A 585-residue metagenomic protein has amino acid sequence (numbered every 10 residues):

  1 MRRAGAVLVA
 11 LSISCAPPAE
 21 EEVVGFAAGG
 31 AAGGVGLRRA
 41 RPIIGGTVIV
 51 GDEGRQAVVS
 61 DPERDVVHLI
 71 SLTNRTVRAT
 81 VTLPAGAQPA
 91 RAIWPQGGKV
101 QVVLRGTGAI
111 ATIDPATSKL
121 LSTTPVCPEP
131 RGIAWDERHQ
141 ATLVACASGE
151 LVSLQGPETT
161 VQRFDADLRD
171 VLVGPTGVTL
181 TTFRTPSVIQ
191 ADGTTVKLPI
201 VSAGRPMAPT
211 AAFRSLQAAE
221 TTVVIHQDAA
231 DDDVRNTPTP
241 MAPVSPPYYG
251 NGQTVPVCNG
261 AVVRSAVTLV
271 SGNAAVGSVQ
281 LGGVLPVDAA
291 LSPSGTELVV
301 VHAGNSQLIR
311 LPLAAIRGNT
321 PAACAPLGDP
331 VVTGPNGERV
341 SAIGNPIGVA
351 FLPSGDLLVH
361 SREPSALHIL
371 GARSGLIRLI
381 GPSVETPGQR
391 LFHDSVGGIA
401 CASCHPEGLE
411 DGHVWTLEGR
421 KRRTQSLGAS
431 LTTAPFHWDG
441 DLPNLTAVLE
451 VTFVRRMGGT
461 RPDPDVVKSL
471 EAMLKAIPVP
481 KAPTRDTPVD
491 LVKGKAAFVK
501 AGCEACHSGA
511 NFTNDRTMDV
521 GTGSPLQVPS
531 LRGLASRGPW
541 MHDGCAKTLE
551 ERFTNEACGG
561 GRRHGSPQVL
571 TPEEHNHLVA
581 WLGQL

Functional and structural regions predicted by a protein language model:
A4-G5, P199: Residue-level detector of intrinsically disordered/flexible regions characterized by low predicted structural confidence
G5-S14: Bacterial N-terminal signal peptides
C15-R390: Predominantly soluble domains enriched in secretory-pathway, periplasmic, or organellar proteins
P209, F213-R214, A218-A219, V223-P240 (+3 more regions): Periplasmic c-type cytochrome electron-transfer domains
